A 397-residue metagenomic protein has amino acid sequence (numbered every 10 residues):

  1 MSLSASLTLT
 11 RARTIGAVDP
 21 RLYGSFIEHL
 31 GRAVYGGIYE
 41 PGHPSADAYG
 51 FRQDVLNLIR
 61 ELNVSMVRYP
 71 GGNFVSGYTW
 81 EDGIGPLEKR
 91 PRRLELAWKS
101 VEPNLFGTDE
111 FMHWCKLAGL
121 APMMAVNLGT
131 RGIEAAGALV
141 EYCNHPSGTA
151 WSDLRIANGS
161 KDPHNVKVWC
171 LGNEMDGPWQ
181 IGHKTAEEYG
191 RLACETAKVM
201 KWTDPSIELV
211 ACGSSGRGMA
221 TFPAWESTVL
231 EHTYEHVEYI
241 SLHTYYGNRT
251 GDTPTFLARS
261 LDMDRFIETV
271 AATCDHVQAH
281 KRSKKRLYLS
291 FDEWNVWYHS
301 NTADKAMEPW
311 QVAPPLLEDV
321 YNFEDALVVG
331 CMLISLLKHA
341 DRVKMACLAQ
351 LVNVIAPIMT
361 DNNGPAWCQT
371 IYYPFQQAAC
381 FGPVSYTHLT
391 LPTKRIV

Functional and structural regions predicted by a protein language model:
P20-V126: Active-site-adjacent substrate/metal-binding segments within catalytic domains of carbohydrate-active enzymes
S25, N63, C115, L139 (+5 more regions): Conserved, mostly hydrophobic/aromatic
L30, S290-G382: Aromatic/acidic polysaccharide-binding cleft in carbohydrate-active enzymes
Y35, E40, V75-T108, T149-W179 (+2 more regions): Aromatic- and acidic-residue-enriched carbohydrate-binding clefts of CAZyme catalytic domains
G37-A48, R90-N104, M124-T130, G172-G190 (+3 more regions): The substrate-binding groove and active-site-proximal loops of carbohydrate-active enzymes, especially glycoside
V55-V64, F111, G132-V168, A193-T203 (+2 more regions): An active-site-proximal structural segment forming one wall of the substrate-binding cleft that immediately precedes
A186-M332: Noncatalytic carbohydrate-binding groove/subsite architecture in carbohydrate-active enzymes
T387-T393: Conserved small/polar residues in nucleotide/adenosyl-binding loops
